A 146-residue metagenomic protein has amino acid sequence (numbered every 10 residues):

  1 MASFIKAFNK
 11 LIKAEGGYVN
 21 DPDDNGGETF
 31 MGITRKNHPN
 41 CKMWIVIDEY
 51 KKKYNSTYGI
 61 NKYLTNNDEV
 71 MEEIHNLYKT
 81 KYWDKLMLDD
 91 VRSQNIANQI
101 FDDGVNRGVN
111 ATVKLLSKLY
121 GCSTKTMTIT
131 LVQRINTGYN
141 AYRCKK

Functional and structural regions predicted by a protein language model:
M1-K146: Cell-wall polysaccharide-cleaving catalytic domain and substrate-binding groove, primarily in peptidoglycan/chitin
